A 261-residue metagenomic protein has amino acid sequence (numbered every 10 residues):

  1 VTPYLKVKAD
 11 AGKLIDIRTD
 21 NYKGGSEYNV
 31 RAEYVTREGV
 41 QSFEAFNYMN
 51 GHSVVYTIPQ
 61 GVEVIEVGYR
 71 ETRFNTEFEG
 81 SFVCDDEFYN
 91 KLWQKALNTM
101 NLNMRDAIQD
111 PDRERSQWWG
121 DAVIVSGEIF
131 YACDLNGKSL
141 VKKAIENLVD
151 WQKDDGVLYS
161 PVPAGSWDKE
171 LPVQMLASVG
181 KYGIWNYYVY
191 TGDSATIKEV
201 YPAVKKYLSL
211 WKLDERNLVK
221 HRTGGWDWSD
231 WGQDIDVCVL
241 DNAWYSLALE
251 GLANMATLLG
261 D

Functional and structural regions predicted by a protein language model:
V1-D110, D121, N136-K142, Y159-S166 (+1 more regions): Extracellular/oxidizing-compartment recognition motifs
L14-D16, E79, A122-D150, K198-S209: Carboxylate/His-rich catalytic cores and anion/metal-binding grooves
K23, S126-I184: Structured core of small recognition/catalytic domains
Y28-A32, E38, R105-P111, D155-V179 (+1 more regions): The feature captures the catalytic groove of carbohydrate-active enzymes
S42-A45, V83-E87, R113-S116, A132-S139 (+5 more regions): Alpha-helix capping and helix-loop boundary segments enriched in small/acidic/polar residues
H52-V55, L97, S126, I145 (+6 more regions): Short, well-ordered alpha-helical packing segments
W93, L97-I108, S139-Y159, V200-V219: Long, well-ordered core segments of solenoidal/helical folds
I124-L135, V179-T196, W244-D261: Well-ordered alpha-helical scaffold segments within catalytic/enzyme domains
